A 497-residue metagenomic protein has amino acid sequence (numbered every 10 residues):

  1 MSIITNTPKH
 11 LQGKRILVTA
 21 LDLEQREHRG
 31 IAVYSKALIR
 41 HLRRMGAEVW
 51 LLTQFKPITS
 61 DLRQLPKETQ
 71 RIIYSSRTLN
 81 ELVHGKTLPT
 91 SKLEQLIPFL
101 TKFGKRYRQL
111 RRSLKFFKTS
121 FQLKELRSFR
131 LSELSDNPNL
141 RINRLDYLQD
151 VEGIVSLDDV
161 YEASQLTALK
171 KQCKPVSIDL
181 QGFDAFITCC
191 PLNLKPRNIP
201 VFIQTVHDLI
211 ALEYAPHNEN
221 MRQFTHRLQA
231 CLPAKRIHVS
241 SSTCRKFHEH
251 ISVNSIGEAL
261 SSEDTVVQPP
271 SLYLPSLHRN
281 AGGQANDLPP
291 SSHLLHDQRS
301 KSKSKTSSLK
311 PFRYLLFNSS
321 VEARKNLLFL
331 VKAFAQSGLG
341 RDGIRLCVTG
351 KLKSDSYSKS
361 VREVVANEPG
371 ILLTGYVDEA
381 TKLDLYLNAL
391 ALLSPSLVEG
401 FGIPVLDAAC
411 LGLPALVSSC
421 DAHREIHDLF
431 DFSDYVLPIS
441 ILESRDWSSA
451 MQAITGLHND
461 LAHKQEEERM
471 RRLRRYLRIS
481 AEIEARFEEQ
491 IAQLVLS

Functional and structural regions predicted by a protein language model:
S2-S497: Carbohydrate transferase catalytic cores enriched for Leloir-type hexosyltransferases
